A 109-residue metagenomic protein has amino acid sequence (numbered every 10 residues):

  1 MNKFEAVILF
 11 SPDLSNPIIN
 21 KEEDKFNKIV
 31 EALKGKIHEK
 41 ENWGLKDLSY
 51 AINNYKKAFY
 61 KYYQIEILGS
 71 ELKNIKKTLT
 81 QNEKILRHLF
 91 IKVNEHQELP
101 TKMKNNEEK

Functional and structural regions predicted by a protein language model:
N2-K109: Structured, basic alpha/beta domains of bacterial-type, RNA-associated proteins
